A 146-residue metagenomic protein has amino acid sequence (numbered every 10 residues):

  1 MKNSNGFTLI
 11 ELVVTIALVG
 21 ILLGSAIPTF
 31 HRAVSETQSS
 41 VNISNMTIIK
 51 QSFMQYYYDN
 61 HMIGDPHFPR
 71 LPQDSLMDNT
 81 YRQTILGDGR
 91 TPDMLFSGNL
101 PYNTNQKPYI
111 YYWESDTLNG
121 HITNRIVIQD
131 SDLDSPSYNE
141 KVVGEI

Functional and structural regions predicted by a protein language model:
K2-F30: N-terminal single-pass transmembrane signal-anchor helix
S4, P108-Y109, V143: Residue-level detector of intrinsically disordered/flexible regions characterized by low predicted structural confidence
R32-V34, P69: Proline- and acidic/polar-enriched loop/turn elements at helix boundaries
S35-M62: Membrane-proximal N-terminal amphipathic helix
Y58-S131: Extracellular/periplasmic head regions of type IV pilus-like filament subunits
R125-I146: Low-complexity, S/T/G/P-rich flexible repeat/linker segments used as non-globular hinges and stalks within
